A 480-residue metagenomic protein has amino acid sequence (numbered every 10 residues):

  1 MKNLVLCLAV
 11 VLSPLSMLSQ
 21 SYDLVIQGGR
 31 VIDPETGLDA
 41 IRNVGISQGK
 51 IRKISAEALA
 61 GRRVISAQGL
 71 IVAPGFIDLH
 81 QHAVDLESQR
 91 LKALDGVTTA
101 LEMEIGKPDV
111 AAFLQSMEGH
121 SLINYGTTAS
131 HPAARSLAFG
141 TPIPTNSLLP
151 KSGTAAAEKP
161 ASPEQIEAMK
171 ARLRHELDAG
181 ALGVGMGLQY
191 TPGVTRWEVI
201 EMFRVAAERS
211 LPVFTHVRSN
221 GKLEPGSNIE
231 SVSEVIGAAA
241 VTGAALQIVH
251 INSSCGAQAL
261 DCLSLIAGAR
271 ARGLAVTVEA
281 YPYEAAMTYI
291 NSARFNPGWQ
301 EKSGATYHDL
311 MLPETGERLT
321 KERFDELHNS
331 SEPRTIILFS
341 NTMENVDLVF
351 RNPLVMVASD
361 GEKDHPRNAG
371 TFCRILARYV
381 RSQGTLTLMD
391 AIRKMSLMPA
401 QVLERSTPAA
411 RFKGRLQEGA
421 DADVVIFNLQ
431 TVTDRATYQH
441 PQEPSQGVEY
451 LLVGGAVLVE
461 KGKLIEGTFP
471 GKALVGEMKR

Functional and structural regions predicted by a protein language model:
L4-C7, M17-R42, S47, A56 (+3 more regions): Active-site microenvironment of metallo-dependent hydrolases
S21-G28, S47, E57-T98, V453 (+1 more regions): Replace "His-x-His-based motif
S66-V72, L86-G185, L274: Divalent-metal coordination cores built from histidine and acidic residues
G75-Q81, A100-E102, Y125-A129, V184-M186 (+4 more regions): Hydrophobic faces of well-ordered beta-strands that scaffold small-molecule active sites in alpha/beta enzyme cores
K107-A112, G193-M202: Active-site-adjacent beta->alpha loops and helix N-cap segments on the catalytic face of soluble alpha/beta enzymes
H120-Y125, I200-T215, V241: Alpha-helix-loop-beta-strand connector modules within alpha/beta enzyme cores
L137-V194, I236-A240, A244-A245, V249-L388: Active-site neighborhoods of metal-dependent hydrolases
W197-E201, I229-E234, T371: Charged helix-capping and loop-helix junction motifs
